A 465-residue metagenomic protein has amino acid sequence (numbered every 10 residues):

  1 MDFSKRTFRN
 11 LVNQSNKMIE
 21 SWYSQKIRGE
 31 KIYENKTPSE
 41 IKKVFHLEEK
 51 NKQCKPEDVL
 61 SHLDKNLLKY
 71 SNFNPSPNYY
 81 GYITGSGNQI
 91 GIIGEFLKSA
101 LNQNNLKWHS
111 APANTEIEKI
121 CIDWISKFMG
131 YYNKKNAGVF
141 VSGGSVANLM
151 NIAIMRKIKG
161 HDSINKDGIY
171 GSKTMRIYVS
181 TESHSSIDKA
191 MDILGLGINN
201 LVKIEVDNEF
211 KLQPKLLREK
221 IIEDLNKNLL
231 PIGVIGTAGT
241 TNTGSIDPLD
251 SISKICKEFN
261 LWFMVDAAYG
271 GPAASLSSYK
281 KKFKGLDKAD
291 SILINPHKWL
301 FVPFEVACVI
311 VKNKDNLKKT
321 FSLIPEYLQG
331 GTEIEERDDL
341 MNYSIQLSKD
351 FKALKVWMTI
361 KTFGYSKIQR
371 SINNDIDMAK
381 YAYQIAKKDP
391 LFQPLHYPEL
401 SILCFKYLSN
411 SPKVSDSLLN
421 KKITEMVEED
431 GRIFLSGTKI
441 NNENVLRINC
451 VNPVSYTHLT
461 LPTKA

Functional and structural regions predicted by a protein language model:
M1-K135, E428-E429, I433, N449 (+1 more regions): N-terminal entrance/gating region of PLP-dependent enzymes' catalytic architecture
A113, A147-K318: Conserved PLP-enzyme active-site core in the AAT-like
I125-I154, V202-E205: Short loop-beta-helix segment that forms the pyridoxal 5′-phosphate
K134-N136, S172, H396-S401, K439-E443: Short Gly/Ser/Thr- and Asp/Glu-enriched loop/turn motifs at secondary-structure junctions
F259, G285-K387: Active-site C-terminal subdomain of aminotransferase-like
P394-V427: Conserved PLP-binding catalytic core of the aspartate aminotransferase-like
C404-V414, R432-Y456: Conserved PLP-binding active-site segment of the aspartate aminotransferase-like
T457-T463: Conserved small/polar residues in nucleotide/adenosyl-binding loops
